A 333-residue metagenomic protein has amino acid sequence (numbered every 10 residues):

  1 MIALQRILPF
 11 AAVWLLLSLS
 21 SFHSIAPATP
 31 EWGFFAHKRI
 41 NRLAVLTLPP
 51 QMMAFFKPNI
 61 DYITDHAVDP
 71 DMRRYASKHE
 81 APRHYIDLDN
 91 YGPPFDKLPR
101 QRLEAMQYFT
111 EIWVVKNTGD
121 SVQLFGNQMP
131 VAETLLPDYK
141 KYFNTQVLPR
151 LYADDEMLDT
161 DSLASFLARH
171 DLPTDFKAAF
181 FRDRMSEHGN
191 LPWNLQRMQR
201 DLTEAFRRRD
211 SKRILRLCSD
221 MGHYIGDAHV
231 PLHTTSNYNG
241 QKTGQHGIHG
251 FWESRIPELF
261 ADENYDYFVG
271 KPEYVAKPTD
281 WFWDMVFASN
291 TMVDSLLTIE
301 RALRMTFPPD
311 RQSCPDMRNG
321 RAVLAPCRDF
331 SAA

Functional and structural regions predicted by a protein language model:
M1-F34: Bacterial Sec-dependent N-terminal signal peptides
H23-R216, D220, T234-A333: N-terminal, motif-rich segments that launch catalysis or mediate targeting to/interaction with membranes, typified by
G222-I225: Functional cores that coordinate and move charged inorganic groups
A228-L232: Active-site-proximal binding-pocket segments
